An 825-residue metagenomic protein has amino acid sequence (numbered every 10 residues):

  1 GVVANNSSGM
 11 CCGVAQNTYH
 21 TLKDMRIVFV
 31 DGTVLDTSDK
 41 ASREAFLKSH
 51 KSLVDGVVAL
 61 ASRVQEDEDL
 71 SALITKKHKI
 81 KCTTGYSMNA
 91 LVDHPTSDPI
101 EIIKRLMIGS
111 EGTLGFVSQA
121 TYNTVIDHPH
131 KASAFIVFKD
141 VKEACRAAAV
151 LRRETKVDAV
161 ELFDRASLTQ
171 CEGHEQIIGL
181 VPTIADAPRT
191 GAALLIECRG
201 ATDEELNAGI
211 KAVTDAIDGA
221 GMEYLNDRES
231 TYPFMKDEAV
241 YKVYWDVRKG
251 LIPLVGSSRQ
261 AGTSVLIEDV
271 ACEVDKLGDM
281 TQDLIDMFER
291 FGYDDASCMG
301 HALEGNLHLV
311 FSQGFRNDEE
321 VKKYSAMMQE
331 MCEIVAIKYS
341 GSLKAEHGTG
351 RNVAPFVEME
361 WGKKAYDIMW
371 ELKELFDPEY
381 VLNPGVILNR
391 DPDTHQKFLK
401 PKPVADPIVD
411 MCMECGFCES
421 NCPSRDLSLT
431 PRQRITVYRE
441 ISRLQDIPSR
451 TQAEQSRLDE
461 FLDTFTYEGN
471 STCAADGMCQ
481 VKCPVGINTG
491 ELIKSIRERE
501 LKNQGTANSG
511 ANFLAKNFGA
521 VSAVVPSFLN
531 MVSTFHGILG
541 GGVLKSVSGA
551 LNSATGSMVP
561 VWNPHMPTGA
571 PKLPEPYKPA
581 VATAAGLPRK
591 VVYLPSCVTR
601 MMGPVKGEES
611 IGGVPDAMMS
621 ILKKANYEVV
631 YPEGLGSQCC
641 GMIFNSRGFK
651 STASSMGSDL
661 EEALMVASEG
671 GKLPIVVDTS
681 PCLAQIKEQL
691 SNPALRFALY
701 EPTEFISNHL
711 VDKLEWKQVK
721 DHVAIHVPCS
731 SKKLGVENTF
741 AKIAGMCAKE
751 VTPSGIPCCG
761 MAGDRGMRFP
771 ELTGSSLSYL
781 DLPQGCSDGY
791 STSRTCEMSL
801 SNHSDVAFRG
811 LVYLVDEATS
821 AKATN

Functional and structural regions predicted by a protein language model:
V2-C11, I100-T124, G300-V310, K344 (+4 more regions): Conserved phosphate/anionic-ligand binding catalytic regions in large, soluble enzymes, centered on
V2-E143, A148, V381-N389, D393-V404: FAD-binding subdomain of flavoenzyme oxidoreductases
F46-V92, T96-P99, E360, K373-N421 (+3 more regions): Flexible inter-domain linker/hinge segments
V92-I100, K104-A326, I334, Y339-S342 (+1 more regions): C-terminal substrate-recognition/cap domain of FAD-linked oxidoreductases
D377, G490-N825: Iron-sulfur cluster-binding electron-transfer modules in prokaryotic oxidoreductases
V381-V386, F417-E440, T472-R499, Q685 (+2 more regions): Iron-sulfur cluster-binding cysteine motifs and their immediate structural context in ferredoxin-like electron-transfer
L388, R425-F465, G486-F513, A807-D816: Non-heme iron-sulfur electron-transfer modules
T394-E414, T451-A475, H726: Ferredoxin-like iron-sulfur electron-transfer modules
